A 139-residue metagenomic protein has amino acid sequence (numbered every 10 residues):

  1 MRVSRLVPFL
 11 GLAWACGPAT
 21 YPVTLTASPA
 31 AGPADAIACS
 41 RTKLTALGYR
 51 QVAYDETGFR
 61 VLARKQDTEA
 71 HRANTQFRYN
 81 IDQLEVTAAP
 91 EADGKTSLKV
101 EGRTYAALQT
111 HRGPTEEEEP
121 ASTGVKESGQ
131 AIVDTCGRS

Functional and structural regions predicted by a protein language model:
R2-F9: Sec-dependent signal peptide recognition, specifically the positively charged N-region followed immediately by
A13-A15: C-terminal motif of bacterial Sec signal peptides marking the signal peptidase cleavage site
G17-S139: Ser/Thr-rich, low-complexity intrinsically disordered terminal regions
